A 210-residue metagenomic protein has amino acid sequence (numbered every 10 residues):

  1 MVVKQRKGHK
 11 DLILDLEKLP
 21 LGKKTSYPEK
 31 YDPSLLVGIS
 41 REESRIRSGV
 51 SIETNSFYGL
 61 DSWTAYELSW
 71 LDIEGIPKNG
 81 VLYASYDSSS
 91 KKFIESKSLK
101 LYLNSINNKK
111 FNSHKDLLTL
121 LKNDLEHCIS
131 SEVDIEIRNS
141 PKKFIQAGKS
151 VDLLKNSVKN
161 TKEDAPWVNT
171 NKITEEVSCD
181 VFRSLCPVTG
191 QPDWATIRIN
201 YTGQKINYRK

Functional and structural regions predicted by a protein language model:
V2-K210: N-terminal intrinsically disordered, cationic/polar leader segments that include organellar targeting peptides
